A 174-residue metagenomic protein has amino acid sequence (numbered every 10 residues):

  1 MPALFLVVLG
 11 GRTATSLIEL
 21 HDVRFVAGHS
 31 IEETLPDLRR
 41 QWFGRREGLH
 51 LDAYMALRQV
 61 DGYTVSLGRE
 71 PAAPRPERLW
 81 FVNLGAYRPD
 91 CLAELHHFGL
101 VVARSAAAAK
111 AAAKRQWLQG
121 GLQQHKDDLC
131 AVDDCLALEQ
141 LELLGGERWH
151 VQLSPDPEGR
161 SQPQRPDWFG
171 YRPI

Functional and structural regions predicted by a protein language model:
M1-E19, A73-E94: Short aromatic-glycine-(Arg/Gly/Cys) micro-motifs in beta-strand/loop hairpins
A3-L6, I31-L35, R58-T64, E77-F81: A short linear-motif detector with a strong N-terminal bias
V7-V8, F25, V82, E142-L143 (+1 more regions): Generic detector of intrinsically disordered, low-complexity, polar/charged segments
S16-D52, C91-D128: Extended intrinsically disordered, low-complexity coil regions enriched in Ser, Thr, Gly, Ala and often Pro
W42-P76, Q119-I174: Short, mixed-charge low-complexity intrinsically disordered segments
